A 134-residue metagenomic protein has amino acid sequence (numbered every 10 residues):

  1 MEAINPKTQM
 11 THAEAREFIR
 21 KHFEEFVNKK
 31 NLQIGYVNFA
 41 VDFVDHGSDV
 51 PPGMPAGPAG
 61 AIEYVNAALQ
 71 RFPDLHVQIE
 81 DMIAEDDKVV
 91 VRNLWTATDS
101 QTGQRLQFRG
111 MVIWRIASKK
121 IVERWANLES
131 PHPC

Functional and structural regions predicted by a protein language model:
M1-V37, V41: Short, low-complexity N-terminal intrinsically disordered segments enriched in polar/charged residues
F18, L32-D86: A solvent-exposed, acidic/Ser-Thr-rich amphipathic alpha-helical stretch
G53, H132-C134: A short, polar/charged loop-to-alpha-helix boundary motif
Q70-R71, A97-Q107: Short, cysteine-centered beta-strand-loop-beta hairpins and adjacent loop/turn segments enriched in charged/polar
V77-I83, L94-W95, R109-W114: Hydrophobic/aromatic beta-strand elements that line small-molecule binding cavities or substrate pockets in beta-rich
M82-V89, R115-I121: A short, structured loop/turn motif at beta-sheet edges
R109-H132: Short beta-strand edge/turn micro-motifs at domain boundaries
